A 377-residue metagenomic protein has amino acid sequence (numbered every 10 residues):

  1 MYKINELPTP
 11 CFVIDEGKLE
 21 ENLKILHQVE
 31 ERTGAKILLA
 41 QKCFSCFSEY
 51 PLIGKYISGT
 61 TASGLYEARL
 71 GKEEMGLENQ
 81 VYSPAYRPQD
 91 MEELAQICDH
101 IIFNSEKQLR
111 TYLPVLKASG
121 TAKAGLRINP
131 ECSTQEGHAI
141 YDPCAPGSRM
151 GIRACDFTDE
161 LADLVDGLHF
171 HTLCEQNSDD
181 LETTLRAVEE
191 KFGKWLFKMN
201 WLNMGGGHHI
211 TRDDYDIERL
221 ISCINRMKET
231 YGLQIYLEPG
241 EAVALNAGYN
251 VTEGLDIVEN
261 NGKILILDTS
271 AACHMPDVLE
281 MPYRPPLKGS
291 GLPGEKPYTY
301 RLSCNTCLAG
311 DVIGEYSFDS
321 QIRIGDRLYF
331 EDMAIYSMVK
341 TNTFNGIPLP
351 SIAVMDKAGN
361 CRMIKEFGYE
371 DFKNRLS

Functional and structural regions predicted by a protein language model:
M1-G76, A85, S270, F318-E331 (+1 more regions): N-terminal capping/small domains of soluble enzymes
Y2-L7, D166-H171, G205: A short small-residue
L19, K42, G71, L126 (+5 more regions): Conserved, mostly hydrophobic/aromatic
A35-W201, Y215, C223-R226: Active-site-proximal beta-alpha core segment in soluble small-molecule metabolic enzymes
T111, T134, S178, R212 (+3 more regions): Glycine/Thr-rich phosphate-binding loops of Rossmann-like dinucleotide-binding domains
I128-C132, T172-Q176, G206-H208, E241-V243 (+2 more regions): Glycine-rich beta-alpha junction loops
W201-N203, H209, L220-A244: Oxyanion-binding "anion nests"
C223, Q234, P239-S377: Charged (often Lys/Glu-rich) extended helix/loop segments that serve as interaction or gating elements
